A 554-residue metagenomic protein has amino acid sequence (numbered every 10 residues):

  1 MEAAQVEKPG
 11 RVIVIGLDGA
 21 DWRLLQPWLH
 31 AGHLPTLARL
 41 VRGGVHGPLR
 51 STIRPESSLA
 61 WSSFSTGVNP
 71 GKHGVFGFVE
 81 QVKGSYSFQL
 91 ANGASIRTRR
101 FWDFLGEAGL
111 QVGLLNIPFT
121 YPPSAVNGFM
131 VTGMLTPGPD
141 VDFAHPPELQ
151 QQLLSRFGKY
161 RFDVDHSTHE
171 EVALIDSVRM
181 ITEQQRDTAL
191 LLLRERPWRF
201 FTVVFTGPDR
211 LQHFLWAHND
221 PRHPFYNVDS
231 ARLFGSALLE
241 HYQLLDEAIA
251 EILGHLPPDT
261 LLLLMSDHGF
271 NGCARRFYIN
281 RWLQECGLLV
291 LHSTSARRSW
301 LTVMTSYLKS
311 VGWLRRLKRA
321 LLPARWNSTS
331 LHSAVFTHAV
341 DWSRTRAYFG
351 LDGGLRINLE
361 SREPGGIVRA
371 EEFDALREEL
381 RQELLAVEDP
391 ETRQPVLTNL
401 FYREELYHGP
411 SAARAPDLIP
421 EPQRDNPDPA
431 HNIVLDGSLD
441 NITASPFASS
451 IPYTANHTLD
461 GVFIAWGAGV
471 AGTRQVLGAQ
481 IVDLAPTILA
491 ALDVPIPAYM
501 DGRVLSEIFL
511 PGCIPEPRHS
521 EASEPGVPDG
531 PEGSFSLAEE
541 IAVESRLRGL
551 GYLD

Functional and structural regions predicted by a protein language model:
M1-H46, P118, M500: Active-site-proximal N-terminal segment of extracellular/periplasmic enzymes that hydrolyze or transfer
V6-E7, I175-P197, F201, L211 (+2 more regions): A long, amphipathic alpha-helix that forms part of the scaffold/cap immediately adjacent to metal-dependent active
K8, L17, Q26, G32 (+10 more regions): Secreted, luminal/periplasmic, and some membrane-associated catalytic domains that remodel anionic oxygen-ester
P9-D21, L25, L40, F64 (+9 more regions): Beta-strand elements within well-structured catalytic alpha/beta cores of enzymes that handle phosphate/sulfate esters
R39-N92, M130-T136, V141, L154-S167 (+1 more regions): Active-site segment of extracytoplasmic enzymes that catalyze sulfate/phosphate-ester chemistry
H46-V68, L115-A125, V204-G207, S266-G272 (+1 more regions): Short, solvent-exposed turn/loop segments enriched in Gly/Ser/Thr/Pro and often Arg
G71-G77, G128-G158, H223-G235, R281-W300: Acidic, His- and aromatic-enriched active-site or binding-groove loops in soluble protein domains that engage sugars
N426, A430-A485, A491: Low-complexity, glycine/alanine/valine/leucine- and proline-rich hydrophobic stretches
